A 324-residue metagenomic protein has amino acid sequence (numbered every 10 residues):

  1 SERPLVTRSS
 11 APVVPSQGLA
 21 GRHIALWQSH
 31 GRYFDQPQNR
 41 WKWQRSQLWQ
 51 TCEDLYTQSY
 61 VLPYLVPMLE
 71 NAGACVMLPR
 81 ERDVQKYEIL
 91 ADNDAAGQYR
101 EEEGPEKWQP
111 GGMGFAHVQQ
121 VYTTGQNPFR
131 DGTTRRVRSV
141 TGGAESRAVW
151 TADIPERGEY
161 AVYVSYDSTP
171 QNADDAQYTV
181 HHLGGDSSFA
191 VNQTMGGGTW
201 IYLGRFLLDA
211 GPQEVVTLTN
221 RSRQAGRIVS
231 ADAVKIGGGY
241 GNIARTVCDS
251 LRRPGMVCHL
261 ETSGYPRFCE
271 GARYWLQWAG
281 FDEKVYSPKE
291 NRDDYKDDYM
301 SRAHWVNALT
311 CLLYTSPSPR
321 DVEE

Functional and structural regions predicted by a protein language model:
S1-Q28, D35, G237-G255: Non-catalytic propeptide/linker segments at domain boundaries
R82-M113, R245-D249: Extracellular carbohydrate-recognition regions
T134-I154: Short beta-strands within extracellular/lumenal beta-sheet-rich domains
A148-P170: A short beta-strand element within beta-rich, extracytoplasmic domains of secreted/secretory-pathway proteins
P170-G185: Short, surface-exposed beta-strand/strand-loop-strand elements in extracellular ectodomains
L183-G211: Extracellular carbohydrate recognition and processing domains and analogous Trp-centered ligand-binding platforms
L218-G226: Short beta-strand-plus-loop segments that form exposed binding edges in beta-rich domains
Y314-D321: Conserved small/polar residues in nucleotide/adenosyl-binding loops
